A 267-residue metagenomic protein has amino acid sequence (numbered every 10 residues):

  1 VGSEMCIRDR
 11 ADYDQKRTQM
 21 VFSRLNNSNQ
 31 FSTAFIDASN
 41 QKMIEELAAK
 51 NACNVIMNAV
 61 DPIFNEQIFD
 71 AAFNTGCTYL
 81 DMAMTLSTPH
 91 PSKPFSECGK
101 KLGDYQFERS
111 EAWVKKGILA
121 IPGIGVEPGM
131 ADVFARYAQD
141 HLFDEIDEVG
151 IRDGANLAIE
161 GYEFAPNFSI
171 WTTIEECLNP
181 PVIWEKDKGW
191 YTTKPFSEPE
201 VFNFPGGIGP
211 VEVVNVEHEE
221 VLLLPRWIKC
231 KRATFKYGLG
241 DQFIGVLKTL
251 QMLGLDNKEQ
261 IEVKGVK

Functional and structural regions predicted by a protein language model:
V1-I7: Short, small-residue-biased leader/transition segments that mark boundaries at the very start of proteins
D14-R17: Helix N-cap at the beta1-alpha1 junction of Rossmann-like dinucleotide-binding domains, i.e., the first residues
N26-N40: Rossmann-fold cofactor-recognition segment
D37-A52, F64: Conserved Rossmann-fold cofactor-binding substructure of NAD(P)-dependent oxidoreductases
N54-M57, A72, Y79-L80: N-terminal Rossmann-like NAD(P) cofactor-binding module of classical short-chain dehydrogenase/reductase
A83-I118: Rossmann-fold NAD(P)-binding glycine/threonine-rich loop
E108-N156: Adenosine-phosphate binding glycine-rich loop
D140-K267: C-terminal catalytic/substrate-binding lobe primarily of soluble NAD(P)-dependent oxidoreductases
